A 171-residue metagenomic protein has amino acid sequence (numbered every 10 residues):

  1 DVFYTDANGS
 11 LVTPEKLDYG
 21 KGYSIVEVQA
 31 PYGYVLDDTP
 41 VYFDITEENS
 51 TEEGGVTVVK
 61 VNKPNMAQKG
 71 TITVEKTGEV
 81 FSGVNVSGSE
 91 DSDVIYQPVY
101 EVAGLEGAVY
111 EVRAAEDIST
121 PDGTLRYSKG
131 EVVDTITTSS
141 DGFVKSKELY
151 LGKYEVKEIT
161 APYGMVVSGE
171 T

Functional and structural regions predicted by a protein language model:
D1-T171: Solvent-exposed loop/turn and edge beta-strand elements of beta-rich ligand-binding domains
